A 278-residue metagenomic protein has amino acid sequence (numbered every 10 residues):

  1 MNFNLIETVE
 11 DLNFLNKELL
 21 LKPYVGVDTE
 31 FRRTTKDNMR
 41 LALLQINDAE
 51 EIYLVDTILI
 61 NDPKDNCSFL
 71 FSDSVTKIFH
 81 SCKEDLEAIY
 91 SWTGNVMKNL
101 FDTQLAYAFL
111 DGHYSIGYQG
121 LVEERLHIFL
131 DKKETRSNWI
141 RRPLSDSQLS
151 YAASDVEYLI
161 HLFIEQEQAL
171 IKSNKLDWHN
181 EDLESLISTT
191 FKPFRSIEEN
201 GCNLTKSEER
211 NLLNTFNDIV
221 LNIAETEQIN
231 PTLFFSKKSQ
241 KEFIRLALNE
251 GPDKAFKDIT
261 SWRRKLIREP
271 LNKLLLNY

Functional and structural regions predicted by a protein language model:
M1-L41, I46-Y278: DEDD superfamily 3′-5′ metal-dependent exonuclease/proofreading module
